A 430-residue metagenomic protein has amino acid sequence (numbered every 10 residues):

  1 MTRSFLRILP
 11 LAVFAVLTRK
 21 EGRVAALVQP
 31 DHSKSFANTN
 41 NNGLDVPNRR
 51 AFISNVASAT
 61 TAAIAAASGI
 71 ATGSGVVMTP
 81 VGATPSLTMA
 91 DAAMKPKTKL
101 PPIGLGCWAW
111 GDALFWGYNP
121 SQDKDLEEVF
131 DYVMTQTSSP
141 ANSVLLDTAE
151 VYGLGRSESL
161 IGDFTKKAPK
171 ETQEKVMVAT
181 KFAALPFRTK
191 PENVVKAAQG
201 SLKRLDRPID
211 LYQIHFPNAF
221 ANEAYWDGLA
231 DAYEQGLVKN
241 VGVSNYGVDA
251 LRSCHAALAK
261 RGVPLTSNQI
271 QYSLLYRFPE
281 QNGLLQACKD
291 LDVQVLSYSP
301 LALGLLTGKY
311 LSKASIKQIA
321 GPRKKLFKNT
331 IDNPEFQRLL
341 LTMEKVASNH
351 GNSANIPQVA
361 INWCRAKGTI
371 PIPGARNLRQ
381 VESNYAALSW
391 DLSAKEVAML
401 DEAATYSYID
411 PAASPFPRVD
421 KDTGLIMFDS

Functional and structural regions predicted by a protein language model:
M1-T39: N-terminal chloroplast transit peptides
F36-T60: N-terminal secretory signal peptides and thylakoid transit peptides that target proteins across membranes
N55-G69, G73-V176, G228, E234 (+1 more regions): N-terminal binding-site loop/beta-alpha segment at the start of enzyme catalytic domains that lines or forms
T98-I103, P140-V144, T172-V176, R207-D210 (+5 more regions): Short, well-ordered coil/turn segments that N-cap beta-strands
A109-D123, F182-E192, F220: Active-site mouth loops of central-metabolism enzymes
Q173-P186, L211-H215, Q269-Y272: A short, structured active-site edge motif that brings together acidic residues
R204-A221: Active-site groove signature of glycoside hydrolases
P217-I409, F416-S430: Beta/alpha (TIM)-barrel catalytic core signal, keyed to glycine-rich beta->alpha loops juxtaposed to Asp/Glu that bind
